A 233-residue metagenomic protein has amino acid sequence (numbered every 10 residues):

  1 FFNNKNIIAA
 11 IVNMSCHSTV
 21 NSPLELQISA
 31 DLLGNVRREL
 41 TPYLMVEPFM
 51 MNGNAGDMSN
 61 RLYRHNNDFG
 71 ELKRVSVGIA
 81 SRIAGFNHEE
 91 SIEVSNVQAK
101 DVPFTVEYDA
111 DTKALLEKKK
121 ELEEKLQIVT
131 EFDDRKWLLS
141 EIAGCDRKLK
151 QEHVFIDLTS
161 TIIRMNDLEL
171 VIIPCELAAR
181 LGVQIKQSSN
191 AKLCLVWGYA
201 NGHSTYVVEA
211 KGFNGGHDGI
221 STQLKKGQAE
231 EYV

Functional and structural regions predicted by a protein language model:
F1-V233: Non-catalytic substrate/cofactor recognition surfaces at enzyme active-site rims
